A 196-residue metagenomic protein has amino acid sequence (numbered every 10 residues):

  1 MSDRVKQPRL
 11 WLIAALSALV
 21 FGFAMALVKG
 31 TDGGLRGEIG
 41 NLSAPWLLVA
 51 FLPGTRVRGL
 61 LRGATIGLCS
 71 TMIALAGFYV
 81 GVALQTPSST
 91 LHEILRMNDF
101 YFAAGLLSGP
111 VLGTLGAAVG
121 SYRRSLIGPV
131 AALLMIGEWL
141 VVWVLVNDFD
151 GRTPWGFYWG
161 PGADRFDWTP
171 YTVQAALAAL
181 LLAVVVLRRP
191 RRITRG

Functional and structural regions predicted by a protein language model:
M1-L61: N-terminal topogenic module of multi-pass integral membrane proteins
P8-R9, S121-G196: C-terminal transmembrane helix-loop-helix hairpin of multi-pass membrane proteins
W11, A15, G105-R124: Short helix-perturbing small/polar motifs within transmembrane alpha-helices
W11-L16, A64-L68, D99-A103, I127-G128 (+1 more regions): Hydrophobic alpha-helical transmembrane segments
F21, M25, S70-F78, S108 (+3 more regions): Alpha-helical transmembrane segments of multipass membrane proteins
F23-P45, F78-A103, W139-V173: Membrane interfacial helix motifs at helix-loop boundaries and amphipathic/re-entrant anchors
W46-T55, A103-G116, Q174-V185: Hydrophobic cores of alpha-helical transmembrane segments in multi-pass inner/ER membrane proteins, independent
F51, R58-H92: A glycine-rich, hydrophobic loop/mini-helix early in the fold
